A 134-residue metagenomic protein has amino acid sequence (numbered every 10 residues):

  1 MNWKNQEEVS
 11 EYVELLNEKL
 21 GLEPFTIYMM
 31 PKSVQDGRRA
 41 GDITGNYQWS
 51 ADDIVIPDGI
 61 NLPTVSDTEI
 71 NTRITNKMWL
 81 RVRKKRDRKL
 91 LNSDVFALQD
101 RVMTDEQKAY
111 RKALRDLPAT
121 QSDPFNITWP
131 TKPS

Functional and structural regions predicted by a protein language model:
M1-S134: A preference for well-ordered globular domain cores that mediate specific macromolecular interactions or catalysis
